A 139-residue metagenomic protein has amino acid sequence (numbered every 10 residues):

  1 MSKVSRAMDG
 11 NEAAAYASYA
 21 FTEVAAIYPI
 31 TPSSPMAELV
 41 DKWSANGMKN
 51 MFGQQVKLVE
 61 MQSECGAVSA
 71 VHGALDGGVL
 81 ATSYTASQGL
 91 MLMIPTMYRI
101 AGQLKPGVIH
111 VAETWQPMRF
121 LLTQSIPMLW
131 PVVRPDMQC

Functional and structural regions predicted by a protein language model:
M1-D136: Thiamine diphosphate
C139: Short acidic-hydrophobic, aromatic-tinged amphipathic segments that line or gate anion-handling sites
